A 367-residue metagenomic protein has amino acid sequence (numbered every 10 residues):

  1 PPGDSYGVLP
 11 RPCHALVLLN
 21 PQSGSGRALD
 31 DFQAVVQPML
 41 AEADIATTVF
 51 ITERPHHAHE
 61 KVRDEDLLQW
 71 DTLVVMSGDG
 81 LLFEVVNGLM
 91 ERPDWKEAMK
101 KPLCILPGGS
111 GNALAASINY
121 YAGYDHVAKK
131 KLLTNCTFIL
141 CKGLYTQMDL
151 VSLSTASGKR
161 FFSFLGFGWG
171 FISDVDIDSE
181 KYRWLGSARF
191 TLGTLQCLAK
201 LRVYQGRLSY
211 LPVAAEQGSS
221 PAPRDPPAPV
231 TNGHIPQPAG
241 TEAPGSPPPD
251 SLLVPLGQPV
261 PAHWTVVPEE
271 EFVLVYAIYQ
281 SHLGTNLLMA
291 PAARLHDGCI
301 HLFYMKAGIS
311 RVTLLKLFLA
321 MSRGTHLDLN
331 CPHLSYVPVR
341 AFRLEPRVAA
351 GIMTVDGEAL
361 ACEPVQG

Functional and structural regions predicted by a protein language model:
P1-M76, F83, N87-M90, D94-E97: ATP/NTP phosphate-donor binding region
P1-P2, V267-E269, N286-G367: ATP/nucleoside-binding phosphotransfer catalytic cores, i.e., glycine-rich phosphate-binding loops
R11-A15, A43-A46, Q69-T72, M99-P102 (+7 more regions): Core residues of folded domains in eukaryotic genome-function proteins
A15-N20, A58, L73-V74, D79-L81 (+11 more regions): Structural signal for hydrophobic/aromatic residues that build the beta-strand cores of folded beta-sheet domains
G24-G26, G170-D174, S281-T285, I309-V312: Short, acidic Gly/Pro/Ser/Thr-rich loop/turn segments
R27-A34, V62-R63, V86-L89, A116-N119 (+4 more regions): Short coil/turn segments at secondary-structure boundaries
T52-R54, E60, L67, F83 (+1 more regions): Catalytic core of DAGKc-family lipid kinases
A58-H59, L82-F83, G284-T285, C362: Short, well-ordered alpha-helical microsegments
